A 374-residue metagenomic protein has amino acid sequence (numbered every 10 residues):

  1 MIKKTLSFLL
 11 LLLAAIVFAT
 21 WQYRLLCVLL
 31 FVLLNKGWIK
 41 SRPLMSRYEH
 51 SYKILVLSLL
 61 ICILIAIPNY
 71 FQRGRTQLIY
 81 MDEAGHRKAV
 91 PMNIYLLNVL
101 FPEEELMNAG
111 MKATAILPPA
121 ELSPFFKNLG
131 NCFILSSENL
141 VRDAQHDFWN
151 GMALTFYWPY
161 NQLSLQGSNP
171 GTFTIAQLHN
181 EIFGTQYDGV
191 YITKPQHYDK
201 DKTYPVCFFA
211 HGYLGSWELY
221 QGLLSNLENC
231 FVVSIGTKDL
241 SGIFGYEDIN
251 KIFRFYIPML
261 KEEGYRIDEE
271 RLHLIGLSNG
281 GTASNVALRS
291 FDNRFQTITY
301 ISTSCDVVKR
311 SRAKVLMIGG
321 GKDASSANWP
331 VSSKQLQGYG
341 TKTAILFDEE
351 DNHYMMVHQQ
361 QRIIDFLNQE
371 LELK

Functional and structural regions predicted by a protein language model:
F8-D201: A domain-start/cap signature at the N-terminus of enzymes
V17-L33, L59-F71, G110, A324-K374: C-terminal catalytic histidine-bearing segment of alpha/beta-hydrolase fold enzymes
Q196-K202, G245-S278: Gly/Ser-rich "nucleophile elbow"/oxyanion-hole loop immediately N-terminal to the catalytic nucleophile in hydrolases
D201-G212: Short beta-strand element of the alpha/beta-hydrolase
E218-S234: Short amphipathic alpha-helix adjacent to the substrate-entry channel of hydrolases
E270-R312: Primarily recognizes the serine-hydrolase "nucleophile elbow" in alpha/beta-hydrolase and SGNH/GDSL folds
L316-G320: Short beta-strand/loop motif that positions the catalytic acidic residue of the alpha/beta-hydrolase fold
